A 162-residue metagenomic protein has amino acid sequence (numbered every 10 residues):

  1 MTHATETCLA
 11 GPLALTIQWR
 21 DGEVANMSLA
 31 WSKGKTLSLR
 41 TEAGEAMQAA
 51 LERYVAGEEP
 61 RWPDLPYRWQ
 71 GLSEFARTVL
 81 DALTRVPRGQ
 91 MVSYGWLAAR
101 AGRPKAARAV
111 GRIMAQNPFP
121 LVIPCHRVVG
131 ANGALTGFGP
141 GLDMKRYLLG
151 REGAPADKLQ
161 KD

Functional and structural regions predicted by a protein language model:
M1-K105, P155-D162: Basic nucleic-acid-binding alpha-helical/helix-turn surface characteristic of O6-alkylguanine DNA
A14-Q18, A109-G111, V122: Short, hydrophobic/aromatic-rich beta-strand segments within well-structured domains
V86, N117-F119: Substrate-binding/gating loop at the entrance of the active-site cleft, primarily in PLP-dependent aminotransferase-like
K105-N117: Regulatory, non-catalytic segments
L121-V128: Short Lys/Arg-enriched helix C-cap and helix-to-coil transition segments that create basic nucleic-acid-contact patches
A131-D162: …primarily DNA-binding HTH/wHTH and HhH modules…
